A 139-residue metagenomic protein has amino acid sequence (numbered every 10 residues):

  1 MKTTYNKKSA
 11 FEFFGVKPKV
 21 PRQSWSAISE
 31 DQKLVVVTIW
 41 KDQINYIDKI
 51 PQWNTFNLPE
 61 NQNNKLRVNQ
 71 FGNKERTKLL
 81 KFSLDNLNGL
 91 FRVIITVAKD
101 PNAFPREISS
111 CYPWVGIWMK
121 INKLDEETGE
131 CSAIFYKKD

Functional and structural regions predicted by a protein language model:
M1-D139: Short helix-coil boundary/hinge micro-motifs
